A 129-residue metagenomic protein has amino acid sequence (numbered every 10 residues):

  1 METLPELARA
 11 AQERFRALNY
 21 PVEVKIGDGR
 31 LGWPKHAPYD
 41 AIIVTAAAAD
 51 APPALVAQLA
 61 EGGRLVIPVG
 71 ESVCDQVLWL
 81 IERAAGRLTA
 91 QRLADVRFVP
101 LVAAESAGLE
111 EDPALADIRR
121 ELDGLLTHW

Functional and structural regions predicted by a protein language model:
M1-D75, E82-A84, L88: Conserved nucleotide-cofactor-binding alpha/beta core module
V69-W129: SAM/dcSAM-binding transferase cores
